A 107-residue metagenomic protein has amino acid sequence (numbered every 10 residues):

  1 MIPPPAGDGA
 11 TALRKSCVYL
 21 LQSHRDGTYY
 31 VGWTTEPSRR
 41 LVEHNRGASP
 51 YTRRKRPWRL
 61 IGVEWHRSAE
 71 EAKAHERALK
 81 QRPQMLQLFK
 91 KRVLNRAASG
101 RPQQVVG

Functional and structural regions predicted by a protein language model:
M1-R59, V63-M85, R92-G107: GIY-YIG nuclease catalytic motif and its immediate N-terminal context
